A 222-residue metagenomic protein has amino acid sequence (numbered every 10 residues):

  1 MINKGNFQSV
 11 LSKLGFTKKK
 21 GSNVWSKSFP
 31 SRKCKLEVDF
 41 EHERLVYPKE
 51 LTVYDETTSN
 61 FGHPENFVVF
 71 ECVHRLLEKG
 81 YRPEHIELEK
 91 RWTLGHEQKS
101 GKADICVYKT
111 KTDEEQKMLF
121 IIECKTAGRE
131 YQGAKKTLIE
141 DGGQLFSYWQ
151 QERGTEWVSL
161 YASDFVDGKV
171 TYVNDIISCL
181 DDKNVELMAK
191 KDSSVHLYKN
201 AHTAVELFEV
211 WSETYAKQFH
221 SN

Functional and structural regions predicted by a protein language model:
M1-R75, L180-N222: Charged, often low-complexity linker/regulatory segments
K20-E37, E56-F61, E84-Q116: Active-site metal-binding core of divalent-cation-utilizing nuclease and nuclease-like domains
C72, A103-K109, K117-Y131: Conserved catalytic cores of phosphodiester-cleaving nucleases, focusing on short active-site segments
L76-H85: Short secondary-structure junctions
R82, K102, K117-M118, R153-W157: Short loop/turn motifs at secondary-structure junctions
E84, E97-S100, E114-L119, G128-G142: Active-site-adjacent loop/helix micro-motif of nuclease/hydrolase catalytic cores
E87, R129-N184: Nucleic-acid nuclease catalytic cores
E89, Y108, C124, L160-S163: Short His-Asn-centered micro-motif
